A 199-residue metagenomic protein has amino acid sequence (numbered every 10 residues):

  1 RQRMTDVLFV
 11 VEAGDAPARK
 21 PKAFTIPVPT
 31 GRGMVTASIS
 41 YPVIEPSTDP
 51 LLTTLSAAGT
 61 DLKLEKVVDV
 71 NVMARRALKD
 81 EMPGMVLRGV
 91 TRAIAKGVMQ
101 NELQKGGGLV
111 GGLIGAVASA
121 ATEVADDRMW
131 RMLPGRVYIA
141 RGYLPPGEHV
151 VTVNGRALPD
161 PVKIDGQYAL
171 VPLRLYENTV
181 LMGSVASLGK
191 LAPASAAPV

Functional and structural regions predicted by a protein language model:
R1-R3, L8-V10, D15-P46, T54-R136: Glycine- and small hydrophobic-rich membrane-insertion segments that are intrinsically disordered in solution
E45-L52, Y143-E148: A short, compositionally biased
N101-V199: C-terminal soluble interaction/assembly domains
